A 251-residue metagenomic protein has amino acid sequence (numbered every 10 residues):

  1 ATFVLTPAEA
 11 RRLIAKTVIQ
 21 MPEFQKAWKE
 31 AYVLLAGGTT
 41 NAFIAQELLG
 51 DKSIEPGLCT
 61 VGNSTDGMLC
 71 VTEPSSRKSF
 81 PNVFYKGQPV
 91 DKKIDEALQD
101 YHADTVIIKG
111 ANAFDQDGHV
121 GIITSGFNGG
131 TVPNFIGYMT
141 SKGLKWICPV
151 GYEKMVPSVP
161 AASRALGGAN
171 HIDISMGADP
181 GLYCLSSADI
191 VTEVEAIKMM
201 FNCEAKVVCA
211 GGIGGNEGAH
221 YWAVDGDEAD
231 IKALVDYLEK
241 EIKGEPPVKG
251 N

Functional and structural regions predicted by a protein language model:
A1-F24, E73-G250: Conserved phosphate- and dinucleotide-binding cores of soluble alpha/beta proteins, encompassing both enzyme active
T2-F84: N-terminal active-site beta-alpha-beta segment that forms phosphate/nucleotide-binding and substrate-recognition loops
